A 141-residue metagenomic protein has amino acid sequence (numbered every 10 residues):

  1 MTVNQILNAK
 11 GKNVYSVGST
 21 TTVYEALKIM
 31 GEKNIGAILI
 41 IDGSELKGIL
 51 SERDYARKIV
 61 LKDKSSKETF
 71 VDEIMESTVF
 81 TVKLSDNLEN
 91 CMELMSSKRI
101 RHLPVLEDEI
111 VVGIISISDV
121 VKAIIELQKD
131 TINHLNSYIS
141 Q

Functional and structural regions predicted by a protein language model:
M1-K12, S51-F80, N87-S96, I117-Q141: Tandem CBS (Bateman) regulatory domains
I6-I40, S44-L46, D54-K62: N-terminal first-folded block
S16-N34, I41, T81-R99, L106 (+1 more regions): The conserved cystathionine-beta-synthase
Y24, S44, E73-I74, E109 (+1 more regions): Residue-level signal for alpha-helical context at structural boundaries
M30-K33, I38-D54, M95, L103-S118: A glycine-centered beta-loop-beta connector
